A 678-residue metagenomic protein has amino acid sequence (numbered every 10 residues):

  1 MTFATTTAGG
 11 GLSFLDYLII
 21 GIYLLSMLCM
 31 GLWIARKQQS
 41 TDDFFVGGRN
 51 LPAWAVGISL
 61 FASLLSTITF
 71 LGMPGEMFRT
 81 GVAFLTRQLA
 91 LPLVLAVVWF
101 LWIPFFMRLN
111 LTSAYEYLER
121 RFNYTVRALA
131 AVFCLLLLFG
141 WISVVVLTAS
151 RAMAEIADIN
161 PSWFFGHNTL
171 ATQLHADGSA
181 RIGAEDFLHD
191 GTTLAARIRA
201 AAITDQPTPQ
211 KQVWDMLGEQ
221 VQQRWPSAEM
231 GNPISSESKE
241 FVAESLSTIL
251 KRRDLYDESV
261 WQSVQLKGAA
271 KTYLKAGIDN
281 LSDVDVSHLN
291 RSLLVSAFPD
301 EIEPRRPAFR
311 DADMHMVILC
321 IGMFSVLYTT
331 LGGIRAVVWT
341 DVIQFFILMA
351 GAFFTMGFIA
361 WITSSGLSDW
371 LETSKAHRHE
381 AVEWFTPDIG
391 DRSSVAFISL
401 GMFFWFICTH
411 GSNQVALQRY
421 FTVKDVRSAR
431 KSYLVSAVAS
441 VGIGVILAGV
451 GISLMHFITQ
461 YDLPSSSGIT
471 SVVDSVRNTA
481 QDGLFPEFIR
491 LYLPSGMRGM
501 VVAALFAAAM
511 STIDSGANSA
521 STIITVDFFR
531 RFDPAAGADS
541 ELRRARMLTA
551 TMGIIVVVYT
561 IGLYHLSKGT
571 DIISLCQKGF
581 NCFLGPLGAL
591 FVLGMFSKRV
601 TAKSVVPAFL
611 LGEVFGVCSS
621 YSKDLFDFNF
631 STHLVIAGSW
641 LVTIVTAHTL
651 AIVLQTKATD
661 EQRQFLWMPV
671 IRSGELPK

Functional and structural regions predicted by a protein language model:
M1-K678: Membrane-embedded helix-loop-helix hairpins and adjacent transmembrane boundary segments in multi-pass transporters
